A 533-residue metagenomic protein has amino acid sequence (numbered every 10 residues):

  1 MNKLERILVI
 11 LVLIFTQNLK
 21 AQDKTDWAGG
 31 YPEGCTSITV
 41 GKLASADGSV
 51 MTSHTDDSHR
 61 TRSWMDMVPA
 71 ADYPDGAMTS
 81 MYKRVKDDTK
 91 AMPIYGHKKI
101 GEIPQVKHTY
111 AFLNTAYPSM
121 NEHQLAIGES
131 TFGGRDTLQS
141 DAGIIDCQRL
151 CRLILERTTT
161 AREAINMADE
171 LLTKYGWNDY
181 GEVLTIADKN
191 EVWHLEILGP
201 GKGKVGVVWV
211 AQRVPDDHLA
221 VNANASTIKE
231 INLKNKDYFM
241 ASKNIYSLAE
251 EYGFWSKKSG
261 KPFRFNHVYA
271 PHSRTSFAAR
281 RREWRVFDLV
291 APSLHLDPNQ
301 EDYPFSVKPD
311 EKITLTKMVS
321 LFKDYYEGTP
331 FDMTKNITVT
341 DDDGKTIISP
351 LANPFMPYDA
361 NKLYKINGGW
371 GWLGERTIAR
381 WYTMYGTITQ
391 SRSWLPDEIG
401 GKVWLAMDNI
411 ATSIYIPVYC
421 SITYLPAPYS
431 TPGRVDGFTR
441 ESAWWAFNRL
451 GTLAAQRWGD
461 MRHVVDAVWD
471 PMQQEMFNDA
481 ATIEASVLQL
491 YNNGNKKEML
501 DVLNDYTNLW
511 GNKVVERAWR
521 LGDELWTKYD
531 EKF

Functional and structural regions predicted by a protein language model:
M1-D23: Bacterial Sec-dependent N-terminal signal peptides
D23-C147, M167-L315: A contiguous strand-loop segment
I38, A164, T387: Short, conserved catalytic/metal-binding motifs centered on acidic residues
C151-R157: Short, well-ordered beta-strand elements within core beta-sheets of diverse protein domains
R157-I165: Short, charged, surface-exposed loops that flank catalytic or proteolytic processing sites
S247-W394, E398-I399: Glycine-rich, aromatic-lined ligand/substrate-binding cores of catalytic and carbohydrate-binding domains
L351-L488: Substrate-recognition/cap regions that form aromatic- and gly/pro-loop-enriched pockets for small-molecule ligands
V468-F533: Histidine-centered catalytic/metal-binding microenvironments
